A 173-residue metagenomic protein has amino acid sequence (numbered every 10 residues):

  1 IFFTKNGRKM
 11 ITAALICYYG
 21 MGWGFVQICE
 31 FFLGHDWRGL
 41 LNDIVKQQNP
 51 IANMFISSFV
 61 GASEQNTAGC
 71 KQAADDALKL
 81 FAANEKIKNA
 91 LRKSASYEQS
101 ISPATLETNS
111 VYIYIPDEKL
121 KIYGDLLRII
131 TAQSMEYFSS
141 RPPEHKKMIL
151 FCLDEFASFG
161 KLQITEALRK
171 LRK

Functional and structural regions predicted by a protein language model:
I1-K173: P-loop NTPase motor domains
